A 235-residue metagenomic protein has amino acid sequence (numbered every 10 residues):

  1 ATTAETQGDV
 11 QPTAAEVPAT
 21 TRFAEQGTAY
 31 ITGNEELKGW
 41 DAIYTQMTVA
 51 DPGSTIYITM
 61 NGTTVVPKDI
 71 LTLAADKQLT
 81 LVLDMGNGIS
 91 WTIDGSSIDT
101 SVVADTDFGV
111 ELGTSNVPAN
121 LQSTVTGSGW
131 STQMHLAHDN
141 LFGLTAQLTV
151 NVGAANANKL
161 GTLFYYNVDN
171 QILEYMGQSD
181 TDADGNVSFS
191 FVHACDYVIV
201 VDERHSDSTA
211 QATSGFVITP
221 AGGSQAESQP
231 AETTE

Functional and structural regions predicted by a protein language model:
A1-A15, T21-R22, Q26-Y30, T126-G129 (+2 more regions): Proteolytic cleavage junctions
A29-V168, E203-R204: Proteolytic processing hotspots in large secreted/extracellular or virion-associated proteins and select intracellular
